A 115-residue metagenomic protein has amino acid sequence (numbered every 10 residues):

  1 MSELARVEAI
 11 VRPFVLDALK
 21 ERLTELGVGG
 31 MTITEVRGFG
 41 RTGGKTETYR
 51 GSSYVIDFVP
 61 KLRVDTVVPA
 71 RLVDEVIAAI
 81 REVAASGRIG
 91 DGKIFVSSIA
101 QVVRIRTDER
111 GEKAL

Functional and structural regions predicted by a protein language model:
M1-L115: Positively charged, small/polar-rich N-terminal and surface patches that mediate targeting and assembly and bind
